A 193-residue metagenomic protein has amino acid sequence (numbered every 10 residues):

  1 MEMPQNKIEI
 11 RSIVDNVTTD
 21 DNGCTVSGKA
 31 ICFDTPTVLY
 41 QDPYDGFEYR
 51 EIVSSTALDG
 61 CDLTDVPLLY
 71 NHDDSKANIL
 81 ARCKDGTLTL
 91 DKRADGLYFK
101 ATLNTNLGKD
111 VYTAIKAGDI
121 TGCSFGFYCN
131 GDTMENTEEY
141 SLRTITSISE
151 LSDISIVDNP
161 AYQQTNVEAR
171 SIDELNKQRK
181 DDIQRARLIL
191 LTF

Functional and structural regions predicted by a protein language model:
M1-Q178: Signature of dsDNA virion morphogenesis modules
Q178-F193: Enriched but not universal
